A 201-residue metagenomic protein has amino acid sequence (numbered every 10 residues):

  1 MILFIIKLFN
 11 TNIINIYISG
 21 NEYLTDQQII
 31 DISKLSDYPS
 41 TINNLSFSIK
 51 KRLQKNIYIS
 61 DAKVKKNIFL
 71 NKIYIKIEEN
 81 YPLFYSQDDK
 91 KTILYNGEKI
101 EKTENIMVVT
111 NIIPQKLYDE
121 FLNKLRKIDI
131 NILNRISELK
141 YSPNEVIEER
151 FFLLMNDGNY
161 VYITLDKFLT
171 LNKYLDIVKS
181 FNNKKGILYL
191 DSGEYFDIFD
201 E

Functional and structural regions predicted by a protein language model:
M1-K7, T11-I14, D31-S40, S48-K51 (+1 more regions): Charged, solvent-exposed interaction patches on well-folded alpha/beta domains that mediate macromolecular contacts
F9-N12, E22-D26: Membrane-proximal juxtamembrane linkers immediately C-terminal to transmembrane helices
I18: Extended, alpha-helix-rich binding/interface surfaces that flank or overlap catalytic cores and mediate recognition
N56-I57: Acidic-histidine catalytic/liganding microenvironments
